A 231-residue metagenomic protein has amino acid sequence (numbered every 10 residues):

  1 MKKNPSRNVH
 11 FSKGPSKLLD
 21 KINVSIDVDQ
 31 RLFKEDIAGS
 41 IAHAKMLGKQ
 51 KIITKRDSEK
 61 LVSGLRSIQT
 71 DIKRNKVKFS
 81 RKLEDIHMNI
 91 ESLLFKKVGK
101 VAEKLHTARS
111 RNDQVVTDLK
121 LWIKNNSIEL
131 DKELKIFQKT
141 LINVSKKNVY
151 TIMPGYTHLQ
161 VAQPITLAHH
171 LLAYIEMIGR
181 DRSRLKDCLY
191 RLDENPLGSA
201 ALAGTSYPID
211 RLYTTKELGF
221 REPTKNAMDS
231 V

Functional and structural regions predicted by a protein language model:
K2-G204, P208-E217, R221-P223: A helix-coil-helix interface module used to build multimeric assemblies and to scaffold catalytic/cofactor sites
T224-V231: Short, intrinsically disordered, charge-balanced linker/junction segments flanking boundaries in proteins
